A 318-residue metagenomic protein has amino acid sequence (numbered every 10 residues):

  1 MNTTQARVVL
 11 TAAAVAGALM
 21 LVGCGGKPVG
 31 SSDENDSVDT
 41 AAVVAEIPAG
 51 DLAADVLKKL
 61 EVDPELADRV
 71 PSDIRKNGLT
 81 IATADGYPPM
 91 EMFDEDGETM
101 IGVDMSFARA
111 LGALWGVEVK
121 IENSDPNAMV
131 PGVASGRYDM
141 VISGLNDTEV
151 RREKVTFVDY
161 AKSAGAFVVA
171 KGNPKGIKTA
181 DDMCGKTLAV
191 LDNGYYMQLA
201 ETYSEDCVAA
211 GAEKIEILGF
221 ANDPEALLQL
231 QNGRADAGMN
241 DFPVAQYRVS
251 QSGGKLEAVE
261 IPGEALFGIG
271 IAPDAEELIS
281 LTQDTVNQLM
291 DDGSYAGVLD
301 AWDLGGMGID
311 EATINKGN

Functional and structural regions predicted by a protein language model:
M20-G23: C-terminal motif of bacterial Sec signal peptides marking the signal peptidase cleavage site
G25-P28: Bacterial signal peptide processing site
D33-I142: Extracytoplasmic small-molecule ligand-binding "clamshell" domains of the periplasmic binding protein/Venus flytrap
D51-P71, Y195-K214, E257, L289-N318: Ligand-binding clefts/hinges and TM-proximal coupling segments of bilobed small-molecule sensing domains
D85, K162-V169, Q246, S250-N287 (+1 more regions): Periplasmic-binding protein-like
D85-P88, E98-L114, L145, A166-N222 (+2 more regions): Bilobed "Venus flytrap"/periplasmic-binding protein-like clamshell domains and structurally analogous long
E118-D181: Acidic, polar ligand-binding/catalytic clefts
L145-R152, E201-Y203, Q231-G263: A ligand-binding cleft/hinge motif common to bilobed small-molecule-binding domains
